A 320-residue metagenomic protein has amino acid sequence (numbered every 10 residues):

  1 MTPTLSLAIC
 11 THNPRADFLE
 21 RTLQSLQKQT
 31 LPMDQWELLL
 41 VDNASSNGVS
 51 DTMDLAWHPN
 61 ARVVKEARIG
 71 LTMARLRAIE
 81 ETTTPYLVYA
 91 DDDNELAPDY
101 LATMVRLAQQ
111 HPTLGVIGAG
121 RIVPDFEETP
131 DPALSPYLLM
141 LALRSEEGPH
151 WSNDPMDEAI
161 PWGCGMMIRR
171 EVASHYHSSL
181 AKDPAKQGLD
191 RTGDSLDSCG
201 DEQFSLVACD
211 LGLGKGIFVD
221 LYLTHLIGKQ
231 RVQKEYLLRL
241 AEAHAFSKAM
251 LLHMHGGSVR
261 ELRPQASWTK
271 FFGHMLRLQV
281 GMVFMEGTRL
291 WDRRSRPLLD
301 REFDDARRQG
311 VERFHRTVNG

Functional and structural regions predicted by a protein language model:
M1-K28: N-proximal low-complexity "stem/linker" segments adjacent to membrane-targeting elements
L23-K65: Acidic donor-binding segment of Leloir-type glycosyltransferases
E66-T82: Glycine-rich, basic loop-to-helix element that forms the pyrophosphate-binding segment of sugar-nucleotide handling
L87: Short aromatic/hydrophobic "clamp" motif used to bind/position activated sugar donors
D99-L134: Conserved donor NDP-sugar-binding/catalytic core segment of glycosyltransferases
Y137-E158: Short, flexible, basic/aromatic active-site loop/helix in glycosyltransferases
G163, D183-F204: Acidic donor-binding loop at a coil-to-helix junction in glycosyltransferase catalytic cores that engages
L196, D210-G214, D220-L223, Q233-R263 (+4 more regions): Catalytic core of nucleotide-sugar-dependent glycosyltransferases
